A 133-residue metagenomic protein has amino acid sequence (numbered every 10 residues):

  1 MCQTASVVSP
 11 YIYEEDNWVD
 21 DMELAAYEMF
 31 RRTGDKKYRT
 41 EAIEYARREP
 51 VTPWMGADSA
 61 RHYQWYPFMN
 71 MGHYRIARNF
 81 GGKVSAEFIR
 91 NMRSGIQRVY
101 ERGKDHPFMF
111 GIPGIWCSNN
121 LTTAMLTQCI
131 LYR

Functional and structural regions predicted by a protein language model:
M1-R133: Glycan-recognition and catalytic cores of secretory/periplasmic carbohydrate-active enzymes
